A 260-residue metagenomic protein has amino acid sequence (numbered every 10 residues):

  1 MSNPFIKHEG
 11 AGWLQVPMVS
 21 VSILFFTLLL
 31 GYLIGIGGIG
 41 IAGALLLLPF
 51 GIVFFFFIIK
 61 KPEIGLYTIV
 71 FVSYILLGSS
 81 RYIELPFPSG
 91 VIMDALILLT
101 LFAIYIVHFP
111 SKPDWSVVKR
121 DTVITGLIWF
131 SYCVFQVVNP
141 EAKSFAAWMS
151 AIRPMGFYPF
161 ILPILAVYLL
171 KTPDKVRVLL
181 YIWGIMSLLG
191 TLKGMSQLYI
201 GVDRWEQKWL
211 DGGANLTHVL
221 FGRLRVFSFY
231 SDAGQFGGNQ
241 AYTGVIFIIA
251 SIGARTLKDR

Functional and structural regions predicted by a protein language model:
M1-V134, D174-R177, Y181, A254-R260: Transmembrane signal-anchor hairpin modules in multi-pass inner-membrane enzymes, especially those that act on
S2-V16, S22-L29, F50-G51, F130-V138 (+3 more regions): Alpha-helical transmembrane segments of multi-pass inner-membrane proteins
A44-G51, I92-L101, S150-P163, Q235-S251: Hydrophobic core segments of transmembrane alpha-helices in multi-pass, intramembrane catalytic enzymes
K60, L76-L77, P140, K171 (+1 more regions): Short helix-capping/hinge motifs at transmembrane helix termini and TM-loop junctions
K61, L165-K171, G194: Transmembrane alpha-helical segments of multipass membrane enzymes and assembly factors that act on membrane-embedded
Y82, F109-P113, E141-F145, K171 (+2 more regions): Transmembrane helix-loop junctions in multipass membrane proteins, especially transporters and channels
I92-T100, D121-S131, F145-Y168, I182 (+1 more regions): Aromatic-anchored transmembrane helix interface
